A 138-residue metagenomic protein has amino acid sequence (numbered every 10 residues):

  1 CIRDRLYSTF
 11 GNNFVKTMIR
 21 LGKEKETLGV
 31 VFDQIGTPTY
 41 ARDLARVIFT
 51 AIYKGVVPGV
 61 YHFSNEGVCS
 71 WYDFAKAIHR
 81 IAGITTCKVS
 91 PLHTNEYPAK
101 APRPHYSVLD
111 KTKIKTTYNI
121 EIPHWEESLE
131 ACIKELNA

Functional and structural regions predicted by a protein language model:
R3, V31-D33, S90-T94, W125: Conserved beta-strand termini and adjacent loop/short-helix elements that scaffold enzyme active sites in alpha/beta
R3-G36, R42-D43, F49-T50: NAD(P)-dependent short-chain dehydrogenase/reductase
L6, V31-G36, H62, E66 (+2 more regions): Conserved short-loop catalytic and cofactor-binding motifs
K16-R20, R46-T50, K76, R80 (+2 more regions): Generic alpha-helical structural context detector
G22-E26, I52-G55, A82, Y118 (+1 more regions): A general structural signal marking secondary-structure boundaries and capping sites
V47, K54-A101: Mid/C-terminal beta-alpha module of Rossmann-like enzyme folds, strongest in SDR-family dehydrogenases/epimerases
S70-K76, H93-N137: Conserved C-terminal active-site "lid" loop/helix of NAD(P)H-dependent oxidoreductases that clamps the redox cofactor
